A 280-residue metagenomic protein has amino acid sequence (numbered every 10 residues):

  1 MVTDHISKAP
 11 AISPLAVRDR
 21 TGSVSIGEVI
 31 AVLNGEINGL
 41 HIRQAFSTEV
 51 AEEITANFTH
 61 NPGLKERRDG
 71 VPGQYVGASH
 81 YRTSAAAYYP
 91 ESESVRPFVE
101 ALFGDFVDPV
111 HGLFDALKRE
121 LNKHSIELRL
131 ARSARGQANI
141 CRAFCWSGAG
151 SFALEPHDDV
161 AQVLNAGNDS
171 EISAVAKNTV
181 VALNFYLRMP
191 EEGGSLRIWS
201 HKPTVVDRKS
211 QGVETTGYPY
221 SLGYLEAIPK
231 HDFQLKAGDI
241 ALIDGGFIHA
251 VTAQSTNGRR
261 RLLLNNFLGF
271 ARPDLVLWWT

Functional and structural regions predicted by a protein language model:
M1-A31, G150-Q162, P229-I248: Generic detector of solvent-exposed, compositionally biased contiguous segments
M1-G112: N-terminal auxiliary "cap/dimerization" subdomain that precedes the catalytic jelly-roll/cupin core of mononuclear
V2, F58-N61, L117, L128 (+2 more regions): Localized chelating/binding microdomains that coordinate divalent metal ions or stabilize phosphate-bearing
I37-G39, A138-I140, N178-N184, G193 (+2 more regions): Extracellular structured ligand-interaction cores
Q44-F46, F144-A149, D158-V160, F185-M189 (+4 more regions): Short, flexible loop/turn elements at secondary-structure junctions
A87-G150, G167-V175: Signature of the catalytic double-stranded beta-helix
G150-K230: Catalytic core of non-heme Fe(II) oxygenases with the double-stranded beta-helix
E171, Q211-T280: Catalytic core of Fe(II)/2-oxoglutarate
